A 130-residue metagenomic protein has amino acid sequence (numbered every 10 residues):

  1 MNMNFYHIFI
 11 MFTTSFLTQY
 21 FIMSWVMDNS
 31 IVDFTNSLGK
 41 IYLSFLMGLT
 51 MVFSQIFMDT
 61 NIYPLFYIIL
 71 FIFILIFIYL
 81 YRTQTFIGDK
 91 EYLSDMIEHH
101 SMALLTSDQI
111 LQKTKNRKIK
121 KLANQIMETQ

Functional and structural regions predicted by a protein language model:
M1-T129: Alpha-helical membrane segments of multi-pass proteins
